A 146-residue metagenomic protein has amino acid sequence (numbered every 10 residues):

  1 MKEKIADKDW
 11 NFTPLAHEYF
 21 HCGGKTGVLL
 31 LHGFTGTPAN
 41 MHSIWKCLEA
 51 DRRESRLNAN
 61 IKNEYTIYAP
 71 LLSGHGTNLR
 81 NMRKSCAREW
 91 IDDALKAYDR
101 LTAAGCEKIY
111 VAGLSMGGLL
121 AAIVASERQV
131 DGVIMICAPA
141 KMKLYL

Functional and structural regions predicted by a protein language model:
M1-K4: Helix-enriched interaction subdomains in cytosolic or periplasmic regions, typified by TIR/SEFIR signaling/NADase cores
D7-N78: Short, surface-exposed "cap/lid" segments of acyl-processing enzymes
N78-Y110: Catalytic nucleophile-loop/oxyanion-hole region of alpha/beta-hydrolase and closely related hydrolase-like folds
G113-G117, A121: Gly/Ala-rich beta-loop-alpha elbow adjacent to hydrolase catalytic centers
I123-E127: Active-site signature of alpha/beta-hydrolase-fold catalytic machinery across serine- and Asp/Cys-nucleophile hydrolases
I134-Y145: Active-site nucleophile loop of the alpha/beta-hydrolase fold
